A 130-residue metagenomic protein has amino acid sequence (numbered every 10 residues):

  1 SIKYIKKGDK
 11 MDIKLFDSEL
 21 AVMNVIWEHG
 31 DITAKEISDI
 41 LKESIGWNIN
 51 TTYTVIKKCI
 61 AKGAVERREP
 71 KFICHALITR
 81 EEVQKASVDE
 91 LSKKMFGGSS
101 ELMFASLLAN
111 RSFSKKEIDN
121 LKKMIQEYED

Functional and structural regions predicted by a protein language model:
I2-V25, E82-V83: Short alpha-helical segments that sit at the start of domains
I13-S18, P70-D89: Short, cationic-aromatic polyanion-contact patches
L15-S18, D31, G97: Short helix-coil-helix linker/hinge
V22, Y53-I60: Basic amphipathic alpha-helical segments that dock to polyanions
V25-T33: Short capping segments at the starts of secondary-structure elements
I32-L41: Short acidic, hydrophobic short linear motifs in intrinsically disordered regions
I60-E69: A short, conserved structural fragment
V88-E129: Amphipathic alpha-helical dimerization/coiled-coil segments that flank or bridge DNA-binding/regulatory modules
